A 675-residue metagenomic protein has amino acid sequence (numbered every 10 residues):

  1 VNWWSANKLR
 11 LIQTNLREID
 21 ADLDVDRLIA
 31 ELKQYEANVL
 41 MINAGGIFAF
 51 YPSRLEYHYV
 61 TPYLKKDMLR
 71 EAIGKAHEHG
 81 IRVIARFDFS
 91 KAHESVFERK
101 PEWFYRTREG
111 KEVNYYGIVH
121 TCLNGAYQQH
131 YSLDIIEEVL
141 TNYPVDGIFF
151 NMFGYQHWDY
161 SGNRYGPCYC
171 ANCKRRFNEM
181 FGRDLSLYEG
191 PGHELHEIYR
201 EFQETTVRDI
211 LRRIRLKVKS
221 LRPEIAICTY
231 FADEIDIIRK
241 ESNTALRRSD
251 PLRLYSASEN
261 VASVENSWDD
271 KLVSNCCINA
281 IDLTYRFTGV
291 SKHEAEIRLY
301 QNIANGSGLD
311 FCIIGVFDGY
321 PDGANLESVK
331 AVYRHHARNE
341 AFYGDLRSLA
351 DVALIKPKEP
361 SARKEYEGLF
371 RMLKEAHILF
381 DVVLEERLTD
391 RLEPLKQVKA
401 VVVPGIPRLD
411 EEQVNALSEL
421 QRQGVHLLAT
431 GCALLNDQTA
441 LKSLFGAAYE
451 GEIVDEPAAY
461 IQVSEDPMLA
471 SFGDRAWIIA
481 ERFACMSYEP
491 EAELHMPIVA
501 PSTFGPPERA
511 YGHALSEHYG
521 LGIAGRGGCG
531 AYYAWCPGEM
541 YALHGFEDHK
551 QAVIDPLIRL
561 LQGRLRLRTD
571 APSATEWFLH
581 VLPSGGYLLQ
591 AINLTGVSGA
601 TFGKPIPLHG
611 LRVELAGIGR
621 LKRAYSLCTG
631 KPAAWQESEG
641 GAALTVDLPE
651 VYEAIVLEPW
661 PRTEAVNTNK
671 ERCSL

Functional and structural regions predicted by a protein language model:
N2-D22: Boundary/entry segment of secreted carbohydrate-active catalytic domains
K8, V83, H196-A665, C673: Carbohydrate-binding surfaces of carbohydrate-active enzymes
L11, L32, A76, S132 (+5 more regions): Conserved, mostly hydrophobic/aromatic
R17-Y35, Y57-H79, Q129-Y131, D209 (+1 more regions): Aromatic- and glycine-enriched glycan-recognition loops and surfaces that form the carbohydrate-binding subsites
D24-A49, N142, L299, A376-I378: Catalytic domains of carbohydrate-active enzymes, especially glycoside hydrolases
E31-M68, K91-G110, N114, H157-Y169 (+3 more regions): Aromatic-lined carbohydrate-binding/catalytic grooves of carbohydrate-active enzymes
L32, L40, D146-F150, I238 (+2 more regions): Hydrophobic residues within beta-strands of alpha/beta enzymes
A85, F89-Y143, C173-E204, D209-R212: Active-site-adjacent "subsite" loops/lids of carbohydrate-active enzymes
